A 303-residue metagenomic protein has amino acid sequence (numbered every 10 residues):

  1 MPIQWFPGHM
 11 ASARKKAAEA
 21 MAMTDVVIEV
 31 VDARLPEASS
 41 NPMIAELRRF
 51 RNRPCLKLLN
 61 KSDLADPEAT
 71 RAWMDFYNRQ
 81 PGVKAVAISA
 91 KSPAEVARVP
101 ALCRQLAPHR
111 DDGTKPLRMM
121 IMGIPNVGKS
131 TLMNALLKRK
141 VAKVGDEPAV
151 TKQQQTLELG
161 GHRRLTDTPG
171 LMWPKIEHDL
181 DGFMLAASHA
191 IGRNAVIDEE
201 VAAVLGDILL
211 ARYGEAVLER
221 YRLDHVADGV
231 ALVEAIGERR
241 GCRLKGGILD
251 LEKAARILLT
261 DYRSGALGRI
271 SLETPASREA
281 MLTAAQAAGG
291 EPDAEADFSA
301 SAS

Functional and structural regions predicted by a protein language model:
M1-V27, R34-L35, S40-C55, S62 (+3 more regions): Helix-rich effector regions associated with P-loop NTPase G domains
V31, L59, G123: Short beta-strand/turn micro-motifs composed of small residues that flank or help shape donor/cofactor-binding pockets
R53-P54, S62-G123, V141: Canonical P-loop GTPase G-domain recognition
M74, S130, V233: Generic structural marker for isolated residues within well-ordered, non-membrane alpha-helices of soluble domains
E95, G128, R164: Short phosphate-engaging motifs
C103-R110, P125, L136-K140, P148 (+3 more regions): Short, well-ordered alpha-helical segments in soluble proteins
G113-T114, A135-L136, L157-E158: Solvent-exposed alpha-helices and their adjacent loops that cap or buttress functional pockets in soluble metabolic
M119-V144, T168: Glycine-rich phosphate-binding P-loop
